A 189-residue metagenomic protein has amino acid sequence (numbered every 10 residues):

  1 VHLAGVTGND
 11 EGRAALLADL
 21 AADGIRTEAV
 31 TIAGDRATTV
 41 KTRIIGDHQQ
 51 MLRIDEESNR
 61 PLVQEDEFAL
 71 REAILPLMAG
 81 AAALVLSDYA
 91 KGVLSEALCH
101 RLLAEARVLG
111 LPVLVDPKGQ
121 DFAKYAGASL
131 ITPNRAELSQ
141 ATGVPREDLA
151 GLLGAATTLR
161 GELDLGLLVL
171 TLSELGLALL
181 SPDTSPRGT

Functional and structural regions predicted by a protein language model:
V1-V40: Substrate-binding N-lobe of the ribokinase-like
H2-V6, E28-A29, A83-V85, L114 (+1 more regions): A structural signal for isolated positions on well-ordered beta-strands in alpha/beta enzyme cores
G5-V6, E56-S58, L86-Y89: Short glycine-centered, acidic/aromatic-flanked micro-motifs in structured strand/loop junctions that mark active-site
V30-R36, R43-M78: Conserved phosphate-binding/catalytic loop of the ribokinase/pfkB sugar-kinase fold
V40, Q49, L175-L177: Change "...and in nucleic-acid phosphodiester-cleaving endonucleases..." to "...and in nucleic-acid processing enzymes
M78-V93: Short acidic, glycine-rich surface-loop motifs adjacent to enzyme active sites
K91-G188: Conserved phosphate/ATP/ADP-binding segment of small-molecule kinases
